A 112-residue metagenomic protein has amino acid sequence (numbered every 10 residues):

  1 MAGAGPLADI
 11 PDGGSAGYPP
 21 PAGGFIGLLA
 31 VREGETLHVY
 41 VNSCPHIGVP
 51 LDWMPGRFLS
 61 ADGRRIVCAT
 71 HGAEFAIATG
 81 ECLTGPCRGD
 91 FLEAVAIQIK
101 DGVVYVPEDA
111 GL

Functional and structural regions predicted by a protein language model:
M1-A61, A76-I77, F91-L112: N-terminal pre-ligand scaffold of iron-sulfur
C44, C68-H71: Short cysteine clusters
F58-I66, C82-D90: Short cysteine/histidine-rich metal-coordination sites, predominantly Zn2+-binding motifs
F75-A76, T84: Short beta-strand His + acidic residue motifs that chelate non-heme Fe in jelly-roll/DSBH and cupin folds
